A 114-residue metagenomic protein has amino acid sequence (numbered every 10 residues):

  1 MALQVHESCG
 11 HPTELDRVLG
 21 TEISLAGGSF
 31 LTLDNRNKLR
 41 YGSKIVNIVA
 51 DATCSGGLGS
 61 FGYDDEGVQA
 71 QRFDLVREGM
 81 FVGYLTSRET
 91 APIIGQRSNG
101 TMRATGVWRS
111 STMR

Functional and structural regions predicted by a protein language model:
M1-N35: Active-site pocket-lining segments that scaffold enzyme catalytic pockets across diverse folds
L25, F30-R114: Dual-mode signal for accessory low-complexity, basic/Gly-rich regions
